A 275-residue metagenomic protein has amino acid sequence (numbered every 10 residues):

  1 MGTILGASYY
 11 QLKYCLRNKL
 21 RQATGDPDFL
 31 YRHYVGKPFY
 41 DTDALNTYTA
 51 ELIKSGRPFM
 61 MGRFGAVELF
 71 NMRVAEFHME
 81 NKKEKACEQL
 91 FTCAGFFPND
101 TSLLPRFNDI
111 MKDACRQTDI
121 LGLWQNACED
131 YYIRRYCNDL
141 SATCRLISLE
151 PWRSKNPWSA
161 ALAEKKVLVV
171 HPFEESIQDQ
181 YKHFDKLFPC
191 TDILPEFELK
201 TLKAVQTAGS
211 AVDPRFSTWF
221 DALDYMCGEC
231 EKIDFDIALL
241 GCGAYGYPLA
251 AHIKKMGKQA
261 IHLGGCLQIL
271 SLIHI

Functional and structural regions predicted by a protein language model:
G2-E196: Electropositive, gly/pro-rich neighborhoods at or near active sites that engage anionic ligands
A44-Y48, L104-I110, D221-I233, Y245: A short, acidic, amphipathic alpha-helical segment used as a generic capping/interface helix at domain edges
C137-S141, K200-Y225: Glycine-rich phosphate-binding "P-loop"
I147, G264-I269: Short, acidic/turn-prone active-site loops that include or flank metal/cofactor- and phosphate-binding residues
P172, A204, G265: Cofactor-binding loop segments of dinucleotide-utilizing enzymes, especially the Rossmann-like FAD- and NAD(P)+-binding
L240-P248: Domain-scale recognition of functional cores that engage charged ligands
A250-L263: Short, surface-exposed basic-aromatic patches at helix termini and helix-loop junctions that form
I273-I275: Conserved small/polar residues in nucleotide/adenosyl-binding loops
